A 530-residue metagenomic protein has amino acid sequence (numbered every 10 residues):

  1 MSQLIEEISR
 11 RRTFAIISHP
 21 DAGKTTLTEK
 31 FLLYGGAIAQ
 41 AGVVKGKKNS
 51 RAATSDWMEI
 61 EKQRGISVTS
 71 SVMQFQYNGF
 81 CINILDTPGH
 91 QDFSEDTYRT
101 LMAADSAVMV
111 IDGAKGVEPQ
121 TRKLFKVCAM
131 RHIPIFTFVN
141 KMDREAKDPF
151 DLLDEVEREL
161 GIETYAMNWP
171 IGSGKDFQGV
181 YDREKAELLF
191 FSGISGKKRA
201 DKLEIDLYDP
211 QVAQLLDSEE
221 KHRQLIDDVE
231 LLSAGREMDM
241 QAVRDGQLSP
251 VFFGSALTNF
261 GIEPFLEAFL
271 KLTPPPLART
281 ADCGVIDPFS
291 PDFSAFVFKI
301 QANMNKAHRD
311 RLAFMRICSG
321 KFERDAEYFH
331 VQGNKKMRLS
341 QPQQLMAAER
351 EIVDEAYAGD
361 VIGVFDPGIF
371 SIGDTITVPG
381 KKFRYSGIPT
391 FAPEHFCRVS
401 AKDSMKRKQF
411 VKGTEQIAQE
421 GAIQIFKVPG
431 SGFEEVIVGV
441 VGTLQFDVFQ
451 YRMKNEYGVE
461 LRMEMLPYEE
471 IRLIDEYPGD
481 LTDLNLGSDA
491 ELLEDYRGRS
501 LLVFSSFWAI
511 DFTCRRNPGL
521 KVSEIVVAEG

Functional and structural regions predicted by a protein language model:
M1-G530: Structural and coupling elements of P-loop NTPases
